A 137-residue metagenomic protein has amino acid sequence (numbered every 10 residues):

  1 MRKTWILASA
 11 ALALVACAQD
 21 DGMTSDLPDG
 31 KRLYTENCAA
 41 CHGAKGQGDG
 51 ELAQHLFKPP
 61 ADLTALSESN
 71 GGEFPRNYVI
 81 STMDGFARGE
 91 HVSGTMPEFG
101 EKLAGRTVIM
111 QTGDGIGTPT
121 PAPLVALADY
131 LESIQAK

Functional and structural regions predicted by a protein language model:
M1-C17: Sec-dependent bacterial lipoprotein signal peptides
R2-K3, M23-P28, D84: Short, intrinsically disordered, charge-biased short linear motifs at domain edges
C17-L33, G71: Electrostatic cytochrome c docking/interface patches
A18-D20, C41-G48, E101, E132: Detector for the c-type heme attachment site
D26, P75, P119-P123: An acidic site on a long C-lobe helix of protein kinase domains
G30-A44, L127, L131: The canonical Cys-X-X-Cys-His
H55-I116, L127, L131: Extracytoplasmic electron-transfer domains, predominantly the class I c-type cytochrome c fold
A122-K137: C-terminal partner/receptor-binding element of secreted or periplasmic proteins
